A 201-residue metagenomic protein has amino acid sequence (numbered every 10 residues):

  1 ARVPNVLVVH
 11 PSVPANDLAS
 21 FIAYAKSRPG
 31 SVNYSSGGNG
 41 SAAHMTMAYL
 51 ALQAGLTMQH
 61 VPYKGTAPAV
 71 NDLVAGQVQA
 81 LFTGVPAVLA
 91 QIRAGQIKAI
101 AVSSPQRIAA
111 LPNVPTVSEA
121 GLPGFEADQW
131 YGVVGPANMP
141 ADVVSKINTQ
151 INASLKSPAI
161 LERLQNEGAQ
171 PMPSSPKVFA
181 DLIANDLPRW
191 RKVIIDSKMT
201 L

Functional and structural regions predicted by a protein language model:
A1, D17, P62, G76-Q77 (+7 more regions): Conserved functional loop/turn residues at catalytic and ligand-binding sites
A1-P68, V117, W130-R163: Hinge/capping helix and adjacent helix->loop/strand transition within the periplasmic-binding protein
R28-V32, A54-L56, V74-L81, Q96-A99 (+1 more regions): Alpha-to-beta junction loops
Y49-Q53, A80-V114: A ligand-binding cleft/hinge motif common to bilobed small-molecule-binding domains
L52-L56, R93, T116, A141-L201: An extracytoplasmic/periplasmic, membrane-proximal ligand-sensing/linker region
Y63, F82-G84, V102, A127 (+1 more regions): Short beta-strand and adjacent tight-turn residues that come in two discontinuous sequence segments and form the edges
A69-V70, V88: Short, hydrophobic alpha-helical packing/hinge segments within bilobed ligand-binding/sensory domains
Q106-G132: Active-site-adjacent capping/gating segments
